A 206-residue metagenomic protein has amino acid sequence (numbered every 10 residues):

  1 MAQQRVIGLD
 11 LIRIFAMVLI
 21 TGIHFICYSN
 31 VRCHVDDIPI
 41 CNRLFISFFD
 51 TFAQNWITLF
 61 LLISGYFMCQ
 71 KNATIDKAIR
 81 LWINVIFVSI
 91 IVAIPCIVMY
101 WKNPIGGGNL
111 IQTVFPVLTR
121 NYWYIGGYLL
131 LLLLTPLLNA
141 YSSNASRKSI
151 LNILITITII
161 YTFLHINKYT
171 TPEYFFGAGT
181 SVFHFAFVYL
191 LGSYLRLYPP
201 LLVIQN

Functional and structural regions predicted by a protein language model:
M1-I160: Membrane-cytosol interface segments of multi-pass membrane proteins, especially ER/Golgi lipid-handling enzymes
Q112-V117, N139-N206: Aromatic-enriched alpha-helical transmembrane segments of multi-pass intramembrane proteins
